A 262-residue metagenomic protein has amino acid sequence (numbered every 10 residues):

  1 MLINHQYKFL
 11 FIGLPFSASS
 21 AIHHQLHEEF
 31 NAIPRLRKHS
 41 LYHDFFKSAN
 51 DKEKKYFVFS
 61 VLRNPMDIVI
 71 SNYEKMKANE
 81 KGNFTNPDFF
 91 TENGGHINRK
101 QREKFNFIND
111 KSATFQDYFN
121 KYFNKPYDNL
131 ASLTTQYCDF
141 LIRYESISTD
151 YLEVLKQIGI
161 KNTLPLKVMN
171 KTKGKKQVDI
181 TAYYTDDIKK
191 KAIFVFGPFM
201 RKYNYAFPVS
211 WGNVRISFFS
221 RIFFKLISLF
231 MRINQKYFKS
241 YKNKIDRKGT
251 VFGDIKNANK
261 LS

Functional and structural regions predicted by a protein language model:
M1-S262: Membrane-interface amphipathic segments in extracytoplasmic regions
